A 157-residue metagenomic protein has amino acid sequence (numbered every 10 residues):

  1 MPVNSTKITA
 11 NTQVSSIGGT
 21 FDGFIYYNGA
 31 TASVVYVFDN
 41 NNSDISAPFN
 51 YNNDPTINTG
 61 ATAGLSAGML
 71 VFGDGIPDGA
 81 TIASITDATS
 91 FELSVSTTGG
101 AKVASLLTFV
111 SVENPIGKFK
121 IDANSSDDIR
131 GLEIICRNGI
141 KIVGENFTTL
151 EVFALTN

Functional and structural regions predicted by a protein language model:
P2-T20, G29-V37, G60-A61, A123-D128: Surface-exposed ligand/attachment interfaces on beta-rich extracellular proteins
A10-S16, G117-F147, F153-N157: Beta-sandwich interaction modules
S16-G23, N52-D54: Short coil/turn motif common to extracellular beta-sandwich-like domains
F21, A32-Y36, A67-L70, G79 (+1 more regions): Exposed beta-strand and adjacent loop surfaces of beta-rich binding modules that mediate intermolecular recognition
Y26-N28, G144: Asparagine-centered strand-capping/turn motif at beta-strand->loop junctions
A30-S43, V152-L155: Short, surface-exposed beta-strand/strand-loop-strand elements in extracellular ectodomains
V37-D39, G73, T81-I85, E92-V95 (+3 more regions): Beta-strand-rich, repetitive solenoid scaffolds
D44-V112: Small/polar beta-strand repeat architecture
